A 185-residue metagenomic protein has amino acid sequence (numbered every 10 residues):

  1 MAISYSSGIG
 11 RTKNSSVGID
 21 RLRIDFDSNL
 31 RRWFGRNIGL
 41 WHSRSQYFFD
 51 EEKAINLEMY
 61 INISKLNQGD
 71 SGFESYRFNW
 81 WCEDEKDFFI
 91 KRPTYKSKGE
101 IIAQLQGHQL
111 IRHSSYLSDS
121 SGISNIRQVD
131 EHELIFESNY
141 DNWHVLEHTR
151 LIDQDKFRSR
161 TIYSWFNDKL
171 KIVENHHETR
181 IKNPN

Functional and structural regions predicted by a protein language model:
M1-K98, I172-V173, T179-N185: Amphipathic/hydrophobic helical signal segments and adjacent flexible N-terminal regions that mediate secretion
I38-H42, F73-Y76, H108-I111, V129-F136 (+1 more regions): Short, hydrophobic/aromatic-rich segments at coil-to-beta transitions
S45-Y47, S115, S138, T161-W165: Beta-turn initiation residues at beta-strand->coil junctions
N56-E58, D119-G122, W143-E147, S159-R160 (+1 more regions): Short, surface-exposed coil-to-beta transition loops
L66-D70, R127-E131, R150-K156: A short, structured loop/turn motif at beta-sheet edges
W80-E137: Contiguous, well-ordered beta-strand patches that form the walls/edges of small beta-barrel/beta-sandwich domains
E133-E137, D141-H148, I152-F157: Phosphate-end processing signature that detects enzymes handling 5′-triphosphorylated RNA and polyphosphate
H148-F157, T161-N185: Edge beta-strand at a domain terminus
